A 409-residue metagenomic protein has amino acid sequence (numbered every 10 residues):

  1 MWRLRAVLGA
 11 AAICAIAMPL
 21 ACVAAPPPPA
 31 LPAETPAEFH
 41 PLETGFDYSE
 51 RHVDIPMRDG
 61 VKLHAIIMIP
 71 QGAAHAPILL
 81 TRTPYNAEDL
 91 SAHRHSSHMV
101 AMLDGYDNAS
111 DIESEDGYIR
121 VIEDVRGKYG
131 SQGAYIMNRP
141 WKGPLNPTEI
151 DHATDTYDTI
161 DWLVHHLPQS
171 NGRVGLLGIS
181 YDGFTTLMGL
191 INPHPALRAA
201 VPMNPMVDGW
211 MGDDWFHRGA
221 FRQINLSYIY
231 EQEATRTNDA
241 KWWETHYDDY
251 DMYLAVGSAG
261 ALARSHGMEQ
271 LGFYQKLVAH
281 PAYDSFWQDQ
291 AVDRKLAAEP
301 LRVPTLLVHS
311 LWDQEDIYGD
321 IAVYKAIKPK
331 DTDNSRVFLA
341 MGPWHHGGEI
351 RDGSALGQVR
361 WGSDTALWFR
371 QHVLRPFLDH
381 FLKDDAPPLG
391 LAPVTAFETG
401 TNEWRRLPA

Functional and structural regions predicted by a protein language model:
V7-A21: Bacterial N-terminal signal peptides
P26-H52, P56-V61, P195, K276 (+5 more regions): Alpha/beta-hydrolase-fold serine-hydrolase catalytic core, especially in secreted/extracellular enzymes
K62-L63, H75-I78, D116-R120, S170-V174 (+3 more regions): Loop/turn elements at helix/coil->beta-strand transitions in domains of secreted/extracellular proteins
I66-R126, G133-P140, A322-P329: N-terminal cap/lid subdomain of alpha/beta-hydrolase-fold enzymes
G72-A73, A134-D151, D158-G175, S180: Gly/Ser-rich "nucleophile elbow"/oxyanion-hole loop immediately N-terminal to the catalytic nucleophile in hydrolases
E88, H95-M99, L103-A109, E115 (+3 more regions): Accessory cap/linker subdomain of secreted extracellular hydrolases
L176-G178, M203, V308: Short beta-strand immediately N-terminal to the catalytic nucleophile in serine-hydrolase-like folds
G178-M188: Glycine-rich nucleophile elbow surrounding the catalytic serine of serine-hydrolase chemistry
